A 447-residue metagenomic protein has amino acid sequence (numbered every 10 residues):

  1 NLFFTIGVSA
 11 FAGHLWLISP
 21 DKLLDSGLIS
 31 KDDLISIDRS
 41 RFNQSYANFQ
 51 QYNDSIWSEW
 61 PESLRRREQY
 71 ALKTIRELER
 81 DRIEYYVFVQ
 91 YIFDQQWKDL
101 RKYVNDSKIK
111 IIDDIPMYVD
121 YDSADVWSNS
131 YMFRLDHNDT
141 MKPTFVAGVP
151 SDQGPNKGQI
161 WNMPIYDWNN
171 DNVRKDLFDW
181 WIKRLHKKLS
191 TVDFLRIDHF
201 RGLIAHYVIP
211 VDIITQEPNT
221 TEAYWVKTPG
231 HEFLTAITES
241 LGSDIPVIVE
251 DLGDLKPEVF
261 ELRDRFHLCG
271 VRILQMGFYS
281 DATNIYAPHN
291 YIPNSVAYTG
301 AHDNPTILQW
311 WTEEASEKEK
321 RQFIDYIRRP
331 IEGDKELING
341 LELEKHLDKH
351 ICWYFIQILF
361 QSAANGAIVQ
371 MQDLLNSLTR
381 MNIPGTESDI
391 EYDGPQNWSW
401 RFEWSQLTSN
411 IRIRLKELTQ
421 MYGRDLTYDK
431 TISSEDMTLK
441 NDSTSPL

Functional and structural regions predicted by a protein language model:
N1-D94, Y118-I368, Q372-L374, L378 (+3 more regions): Alpha-amylase-like alpha-glycosidases and glucanotransferases acting on alpha-linked glucans and related
S40, A47, K102, D106-K108 (+4 more regions): Polar low-complexity intrinsically disordered regions
I92-D106, K110: Active-site pocket-lining segments that scaffold enzyme catalytic pockets across diverse folds
D114: Ligand-binding beta-strand-loop-alpha-helix segment within the catalytic cores of soluble metabolic enzymes
S377-M437, D442-S443, L447: Structured C-terminal cap/extension of enzyme domains
